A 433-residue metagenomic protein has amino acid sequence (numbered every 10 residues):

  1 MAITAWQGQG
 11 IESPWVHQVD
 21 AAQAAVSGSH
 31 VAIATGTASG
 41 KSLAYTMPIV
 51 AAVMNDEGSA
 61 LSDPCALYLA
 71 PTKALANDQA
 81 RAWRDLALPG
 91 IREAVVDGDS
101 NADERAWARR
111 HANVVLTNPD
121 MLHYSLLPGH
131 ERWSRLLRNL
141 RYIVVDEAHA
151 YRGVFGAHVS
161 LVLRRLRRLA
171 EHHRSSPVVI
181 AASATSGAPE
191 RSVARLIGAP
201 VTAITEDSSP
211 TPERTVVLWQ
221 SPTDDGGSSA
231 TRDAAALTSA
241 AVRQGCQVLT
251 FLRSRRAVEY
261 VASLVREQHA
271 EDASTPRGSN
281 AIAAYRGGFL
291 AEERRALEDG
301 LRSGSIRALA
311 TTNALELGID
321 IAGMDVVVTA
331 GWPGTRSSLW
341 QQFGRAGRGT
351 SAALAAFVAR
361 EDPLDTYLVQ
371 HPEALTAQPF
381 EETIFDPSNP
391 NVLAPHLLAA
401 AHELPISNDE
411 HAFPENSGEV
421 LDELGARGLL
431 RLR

Functional and structural regions predicted by a protein language model:
M1-Q9, S13-V16, D20-H123, L127-R433: Helicase motor core with emphasis on the C-terminal RecA-like subdomain
